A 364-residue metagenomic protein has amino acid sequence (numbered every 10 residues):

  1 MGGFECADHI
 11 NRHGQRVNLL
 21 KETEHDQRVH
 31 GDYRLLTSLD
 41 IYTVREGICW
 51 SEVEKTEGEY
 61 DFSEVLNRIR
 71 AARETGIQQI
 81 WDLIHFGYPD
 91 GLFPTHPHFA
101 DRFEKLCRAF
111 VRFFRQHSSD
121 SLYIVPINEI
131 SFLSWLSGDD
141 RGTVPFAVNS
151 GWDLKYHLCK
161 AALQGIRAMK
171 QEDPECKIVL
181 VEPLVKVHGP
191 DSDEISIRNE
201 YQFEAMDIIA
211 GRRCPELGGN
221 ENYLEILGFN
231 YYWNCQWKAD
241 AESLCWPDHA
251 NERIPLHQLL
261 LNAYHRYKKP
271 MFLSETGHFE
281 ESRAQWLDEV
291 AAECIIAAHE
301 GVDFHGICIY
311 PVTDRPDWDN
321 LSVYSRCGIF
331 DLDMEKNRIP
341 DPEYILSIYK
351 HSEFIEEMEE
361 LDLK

Functional and structural regions predicted by a protein language model:
M1-Q27, Y33, T37-L39, E52-K364: Non-catalytic scaffold segments within catalytic domains of secreted glycoside hydrolases
E46-E52: Oxyanion-hole/transition-state-stabilizing segment in secreted/luminal serine hydrolases and related acyltransferases
